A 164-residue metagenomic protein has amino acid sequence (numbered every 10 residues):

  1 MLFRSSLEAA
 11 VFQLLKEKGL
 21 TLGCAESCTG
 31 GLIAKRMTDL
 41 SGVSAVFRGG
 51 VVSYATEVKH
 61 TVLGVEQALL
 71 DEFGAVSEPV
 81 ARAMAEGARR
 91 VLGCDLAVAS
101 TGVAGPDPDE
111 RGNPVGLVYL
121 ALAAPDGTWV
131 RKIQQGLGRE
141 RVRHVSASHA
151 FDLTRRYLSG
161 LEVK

Functional and structural regions predicted by a protein language model:
F3-K164: Short alpha-helical segments enriched in small residues
